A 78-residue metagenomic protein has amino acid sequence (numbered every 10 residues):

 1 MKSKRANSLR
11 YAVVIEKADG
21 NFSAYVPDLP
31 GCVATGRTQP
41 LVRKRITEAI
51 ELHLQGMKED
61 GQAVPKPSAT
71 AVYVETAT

Functional and structural regions predicted by a protein language model:
M1-Y11, K44-T78: Short, charged, surface-exposed hinge/linker loops at domain edges that act as mobile lids or interdomain connectors
K2-D28: Extended beta-strand/beta-hairpin segments
G20-M57: Amphipathic, hydrophobic secondary-structure cores in small proteins
